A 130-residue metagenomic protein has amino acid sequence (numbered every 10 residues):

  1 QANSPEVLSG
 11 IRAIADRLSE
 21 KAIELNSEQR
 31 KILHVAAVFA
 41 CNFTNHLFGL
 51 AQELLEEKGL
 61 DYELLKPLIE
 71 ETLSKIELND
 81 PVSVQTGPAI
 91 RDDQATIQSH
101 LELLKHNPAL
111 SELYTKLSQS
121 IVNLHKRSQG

Functional and structural regions predicted by a protein language model:
Q1-L78, H125: Internal alpha-helical scaffold of NAD(P)-dependent oxidoreductase catalytic cores
E56, E70-G130: Interdomain hinge/lid region at the active-site interface of Rossmann-like NAD(P)-dependent oxidoreductases
